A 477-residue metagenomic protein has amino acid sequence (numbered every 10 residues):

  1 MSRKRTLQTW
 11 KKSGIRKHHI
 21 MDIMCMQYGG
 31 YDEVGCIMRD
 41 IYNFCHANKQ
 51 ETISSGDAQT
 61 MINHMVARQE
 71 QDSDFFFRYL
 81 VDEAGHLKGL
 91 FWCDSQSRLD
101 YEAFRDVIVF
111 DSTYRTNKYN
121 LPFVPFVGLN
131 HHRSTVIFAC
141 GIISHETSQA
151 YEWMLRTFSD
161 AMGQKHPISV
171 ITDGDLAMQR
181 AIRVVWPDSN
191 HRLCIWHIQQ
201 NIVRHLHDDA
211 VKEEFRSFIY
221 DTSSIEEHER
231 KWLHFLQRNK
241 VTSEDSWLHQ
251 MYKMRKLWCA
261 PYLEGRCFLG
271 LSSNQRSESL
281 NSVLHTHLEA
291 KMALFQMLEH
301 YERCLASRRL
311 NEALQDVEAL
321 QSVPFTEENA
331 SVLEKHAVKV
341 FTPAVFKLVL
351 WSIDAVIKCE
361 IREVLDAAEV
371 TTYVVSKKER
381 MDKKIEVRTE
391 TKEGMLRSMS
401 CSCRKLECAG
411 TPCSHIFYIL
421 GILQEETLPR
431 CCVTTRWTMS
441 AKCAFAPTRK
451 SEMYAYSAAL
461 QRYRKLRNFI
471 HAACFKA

Functional and structural regions predicted by a protein language model:
M1-T9, C93, L99: Basic, short loop/linker segments at the boundary and entry of helix-turn-helix/winged-helix-like folds
Q8, M24, Y28-G29, S159-G163 (+2 more regions): Charge-rich, intrinsically disordered regulatory segments
K12-M24: Short, charged amphipathic recognition helices of the HTH superfamily and cognate SANT/SANTA-like modules
C25-R39: Short, basic interhelical loop/turn and adjoining N-cap of the next helix at nucleic-acid- or acidic-partner-contacting
C36-Y42, S134, F138-C140, S169-A177 (+3 more regions): Conserved beta-strand -> loop -> alpha-helix junction used to position metal-binding or nucleic-acid-contacting
A47-F123, L129-N130, W247-H249, W258 (+4 more regions): Structured nucleic-acid-interacting core domains from mobile-element enzymes and related host factors, especially RNase
S54-I62, V66-Y79, D188-M251, L257 (+1 more regions): Surface-exposed, charged/polar loop-rich segments that form substrate/cofactor-binding or regulatory interfaces
N117-Y119, C140-G163: Active-site beta-loop-alpha junctions of metal-dependent nucleic acid enzymes, especially the RNase H-like/DDE
